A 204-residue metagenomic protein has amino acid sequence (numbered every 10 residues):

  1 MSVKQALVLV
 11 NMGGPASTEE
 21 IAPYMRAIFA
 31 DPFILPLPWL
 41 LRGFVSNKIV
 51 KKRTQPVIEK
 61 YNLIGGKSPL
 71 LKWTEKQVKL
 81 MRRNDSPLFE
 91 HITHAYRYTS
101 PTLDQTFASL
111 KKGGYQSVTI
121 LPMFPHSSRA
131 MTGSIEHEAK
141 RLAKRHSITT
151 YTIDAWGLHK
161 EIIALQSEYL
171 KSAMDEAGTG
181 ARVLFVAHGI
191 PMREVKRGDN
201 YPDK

Functional and structural regions predicted by a protein language model:
S2-K204: Active-site-proximal alpha-helix that buttresses catalytic centers in soluble enzyme cores
